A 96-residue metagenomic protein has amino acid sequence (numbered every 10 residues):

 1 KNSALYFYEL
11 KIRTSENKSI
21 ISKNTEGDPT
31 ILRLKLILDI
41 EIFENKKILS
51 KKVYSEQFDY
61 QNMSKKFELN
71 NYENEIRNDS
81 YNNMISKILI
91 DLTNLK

Functional and structural regions predicted by a protein language model:
K1-S3, N78-D79: Compositionally biased accessory segments in Actinobacterial proteins
S3-A4, Y8-K51, F58-N74: Surface-exposed short loop/turn segments
M63-K96: C-terminal/domain-edge helix-coil "capping" segments
